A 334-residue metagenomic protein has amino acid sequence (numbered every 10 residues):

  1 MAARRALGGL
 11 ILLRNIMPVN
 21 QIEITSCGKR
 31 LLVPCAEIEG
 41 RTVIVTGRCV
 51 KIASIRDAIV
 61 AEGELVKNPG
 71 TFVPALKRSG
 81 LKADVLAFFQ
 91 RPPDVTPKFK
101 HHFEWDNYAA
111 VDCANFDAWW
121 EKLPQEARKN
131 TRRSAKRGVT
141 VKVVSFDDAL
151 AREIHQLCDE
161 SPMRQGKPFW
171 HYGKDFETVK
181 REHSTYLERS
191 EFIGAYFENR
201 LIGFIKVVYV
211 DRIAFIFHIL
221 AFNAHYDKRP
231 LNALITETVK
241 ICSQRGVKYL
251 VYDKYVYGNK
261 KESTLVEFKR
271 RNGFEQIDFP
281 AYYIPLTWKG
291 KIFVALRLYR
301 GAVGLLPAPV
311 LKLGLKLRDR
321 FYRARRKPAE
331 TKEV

Functional and structural regions predicted by a protein language model:
A2-A3, L7-G9: N-terminal amphipathic/hydrophobic targeting modules at extreme N-termini, encompassing cleavable Sec/SRP-type signal
L12, L65-D147: Acyl-donor-binding surface of acyltransferase catalytic domains
L13-A53, D94-T96, W120-Y226: A conserved beta-strand-loop-helix scaffold within acyl/acetyltransferase catalytic domains
P18-K51, I55, F99-A118, K248-V334: Active-site/acyl-donor-binding loops of N-acyltransferases
L31-F89: N-terminal accessory interaction module
P74, T185-V294: Aromatic (often tryptophan-rich) hydrophobic motifs at membrane interfaces
H155-S184, G246-V247, G258, E262-R271 (+1 more regions): Amphipathic, soluble alpha/beta structural segments
